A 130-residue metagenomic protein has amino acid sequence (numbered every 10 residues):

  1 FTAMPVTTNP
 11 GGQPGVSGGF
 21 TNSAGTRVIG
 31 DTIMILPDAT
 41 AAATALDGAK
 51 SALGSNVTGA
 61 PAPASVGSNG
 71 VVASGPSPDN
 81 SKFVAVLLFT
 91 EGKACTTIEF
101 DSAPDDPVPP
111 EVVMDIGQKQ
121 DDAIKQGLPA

Functional and structural regions predicted by a protein language model:
F1-G30, M34-I35: Short, compositionally biased low-complexity segments enriched in polar/charged residues
F1-N9, T40-L88, D122-A130: Short Gly/Thr-rich strand-loop-strand
G15-T21, F83-G92: Short, surface-exposed beta-strand/loop micro-motifs that present aromatic residues
A24-T26, N80, K93: Glycine-centered tight beta-turn/hairpin loop motif at sheet-sheet or coil-to-beta transitions
V28, A41-G48, V112-K119: Extracytoplasmic/secreted proteins, especially bacterial periplasmic and envelope-associated proteins
G30-D31, K93-S102: Short, well-ordered beta-strand elements
I35-T40, S102-D106: A generic structural motif
A103-A130: Surface-exposed amphipathic alpha-helical segments
